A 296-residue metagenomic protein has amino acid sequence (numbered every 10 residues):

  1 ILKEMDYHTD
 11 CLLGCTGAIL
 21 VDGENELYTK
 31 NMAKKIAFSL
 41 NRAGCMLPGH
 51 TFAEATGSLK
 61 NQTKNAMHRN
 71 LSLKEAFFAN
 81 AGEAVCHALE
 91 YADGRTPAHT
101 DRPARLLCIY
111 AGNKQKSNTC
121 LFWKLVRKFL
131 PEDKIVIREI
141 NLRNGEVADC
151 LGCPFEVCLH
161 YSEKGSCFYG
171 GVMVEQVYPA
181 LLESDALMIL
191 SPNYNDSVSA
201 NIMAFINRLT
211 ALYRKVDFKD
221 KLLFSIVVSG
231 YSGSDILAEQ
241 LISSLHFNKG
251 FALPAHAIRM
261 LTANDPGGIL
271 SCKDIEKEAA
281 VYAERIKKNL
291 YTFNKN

Functional and structural regions predicted by a protein language model:
I1-Y110, K114, F122-K134, Y178-E183 (+2 more regions): FMN-binding flavodoxin-like domain, especially the glycine-rich phosphate-binding loop
V136-G145: A short beta-strand-loop structural module common to alpha/beta enzyme folds
G145-Y178: Cysteine-cluster motifs in flexible loop/terminal segments that predominantly coordinate metals
